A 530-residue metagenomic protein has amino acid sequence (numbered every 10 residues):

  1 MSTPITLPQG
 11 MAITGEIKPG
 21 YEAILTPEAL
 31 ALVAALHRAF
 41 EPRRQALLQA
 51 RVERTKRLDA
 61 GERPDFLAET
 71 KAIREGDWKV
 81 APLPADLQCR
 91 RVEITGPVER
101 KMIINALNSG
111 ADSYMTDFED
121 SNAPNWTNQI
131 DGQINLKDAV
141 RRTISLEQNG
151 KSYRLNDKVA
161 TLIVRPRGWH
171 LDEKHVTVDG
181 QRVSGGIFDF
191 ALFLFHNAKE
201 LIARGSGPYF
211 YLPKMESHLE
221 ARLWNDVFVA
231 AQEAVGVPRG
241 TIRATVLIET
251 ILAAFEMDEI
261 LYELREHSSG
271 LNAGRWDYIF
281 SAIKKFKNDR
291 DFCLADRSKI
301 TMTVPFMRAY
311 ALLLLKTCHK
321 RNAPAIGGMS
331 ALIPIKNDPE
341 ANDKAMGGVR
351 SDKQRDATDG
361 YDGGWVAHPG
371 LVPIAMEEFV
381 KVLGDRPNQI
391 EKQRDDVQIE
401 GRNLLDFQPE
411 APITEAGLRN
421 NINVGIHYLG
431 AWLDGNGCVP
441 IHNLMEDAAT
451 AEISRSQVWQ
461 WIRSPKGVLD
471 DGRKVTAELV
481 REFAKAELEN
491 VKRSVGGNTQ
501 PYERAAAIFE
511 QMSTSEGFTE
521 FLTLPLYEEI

Functional and structural regions predicted by a protein language model:
S2-I530: Expand to "…catalyze enediolate/carbanion chemistry for C-C bond making/breaking, isomerization, decarboxylation
